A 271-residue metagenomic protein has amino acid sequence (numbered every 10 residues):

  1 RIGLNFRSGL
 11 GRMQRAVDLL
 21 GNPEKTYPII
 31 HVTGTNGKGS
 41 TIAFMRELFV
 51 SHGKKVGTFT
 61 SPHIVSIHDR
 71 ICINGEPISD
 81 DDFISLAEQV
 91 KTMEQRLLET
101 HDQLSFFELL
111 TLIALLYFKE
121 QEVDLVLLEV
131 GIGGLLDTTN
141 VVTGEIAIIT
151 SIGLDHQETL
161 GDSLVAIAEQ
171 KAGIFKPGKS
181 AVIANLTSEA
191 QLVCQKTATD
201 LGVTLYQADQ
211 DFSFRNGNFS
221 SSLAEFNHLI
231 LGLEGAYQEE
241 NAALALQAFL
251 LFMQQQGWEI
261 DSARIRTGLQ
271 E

Functional and structural regions predicted by a protein language model:
R1-L4: Charged, amphipathic alpha-helical linker segments immediately N-terminal to NTP-binding catalytic cores
F6, L10, V17-K25, S51-V142 (+1 more regions): ATP-dependent carboxylate-amine ligase catalytic core
K25-P28, K179: Pre-Walker A (Motif I) flank of P-loop NTPase domains
P28-V32, S40-G57: A conserved segment at the C-terminal end of the G1
M45, A114, C194: Aromatic/hydrophobic pocket-lining residues that form π-stacking "cages" and hydrophobic walls in ligand
L97-L98, E122-E129, G144-G232, A242-R266: Acidic, Mg2+-coordinating active-site environments of NTP-dependent enzymes
